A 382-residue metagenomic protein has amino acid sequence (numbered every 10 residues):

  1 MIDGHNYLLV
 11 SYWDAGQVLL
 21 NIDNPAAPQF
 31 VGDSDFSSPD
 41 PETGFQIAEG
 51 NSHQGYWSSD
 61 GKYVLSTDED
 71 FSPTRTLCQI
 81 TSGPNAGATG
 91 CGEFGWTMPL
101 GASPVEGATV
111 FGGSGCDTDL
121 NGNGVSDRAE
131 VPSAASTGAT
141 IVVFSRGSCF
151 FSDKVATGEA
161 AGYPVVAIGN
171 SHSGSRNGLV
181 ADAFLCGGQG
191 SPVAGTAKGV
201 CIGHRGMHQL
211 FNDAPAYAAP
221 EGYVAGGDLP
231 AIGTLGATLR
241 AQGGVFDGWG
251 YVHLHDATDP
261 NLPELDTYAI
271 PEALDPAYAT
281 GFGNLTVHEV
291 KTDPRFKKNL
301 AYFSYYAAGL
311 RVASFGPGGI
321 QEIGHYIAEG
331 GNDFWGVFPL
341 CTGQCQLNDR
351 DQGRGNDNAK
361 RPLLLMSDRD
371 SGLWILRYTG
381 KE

Functional and structural regions predicted by a protein language model:
M1-Q79, V142, S152, D228-E382: Feature marking well-ordered beta-strand scaffolds used for ligand recognition
T74-V245, D256: Structured lumen-facing ectodomains of secretory-pathway proteins
